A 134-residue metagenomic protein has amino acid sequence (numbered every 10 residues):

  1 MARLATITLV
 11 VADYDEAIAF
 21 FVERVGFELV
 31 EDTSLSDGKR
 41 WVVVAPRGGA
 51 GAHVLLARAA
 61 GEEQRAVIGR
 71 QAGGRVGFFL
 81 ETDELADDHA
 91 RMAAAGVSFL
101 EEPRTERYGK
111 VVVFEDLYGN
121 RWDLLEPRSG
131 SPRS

Functional and structural regions predicted by a protein language model:
M1-T8, E28-E81, D87-L117, L125-S134: Vicinal oxygen chelate
V11-Y14: Conserved beta-strand-loop-alpha-helix junction that forms the acyl-donor binding cleft
E16-A17, D87: Short Gly/charged-rich anion-binding patches and loops
A17-V22, M92, G119: Conserved active-site tyrosine of GNAT-family acetyltransferases
